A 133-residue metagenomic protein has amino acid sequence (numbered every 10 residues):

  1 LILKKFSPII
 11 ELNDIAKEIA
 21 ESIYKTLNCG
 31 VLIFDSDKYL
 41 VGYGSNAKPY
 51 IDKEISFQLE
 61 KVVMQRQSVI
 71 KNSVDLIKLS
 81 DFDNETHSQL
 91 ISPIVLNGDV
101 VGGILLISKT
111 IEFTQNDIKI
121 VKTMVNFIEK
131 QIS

Functional and structural regions predicted by a protein language model:
L1-I9: Short, structured interface segments
K4, V95, I107: Residues in well-ordered beta-strands of folded domains
F6, S36-K38, K109-I111: Short, ordered loop/turn segments at secondary-structure junctions
I10-S22, I51-K61, Q65, V69 (+2 more regions): Juxtadomain coupling helices with adjacent low-complexity linkers
E18-D83: Structured interaction and signal-relay segments at domain junctions
I33, P93-I94: Hydrophobic beta-strand positions
D83-P93: A short beta-strand signature within small-molecule sensing/ligand-binding domains used in signal transduction
I94-I104: Short hydrophobic/glycine-rich mini-motifs in sensory/regulatory modules that couple input to downstream signaling
